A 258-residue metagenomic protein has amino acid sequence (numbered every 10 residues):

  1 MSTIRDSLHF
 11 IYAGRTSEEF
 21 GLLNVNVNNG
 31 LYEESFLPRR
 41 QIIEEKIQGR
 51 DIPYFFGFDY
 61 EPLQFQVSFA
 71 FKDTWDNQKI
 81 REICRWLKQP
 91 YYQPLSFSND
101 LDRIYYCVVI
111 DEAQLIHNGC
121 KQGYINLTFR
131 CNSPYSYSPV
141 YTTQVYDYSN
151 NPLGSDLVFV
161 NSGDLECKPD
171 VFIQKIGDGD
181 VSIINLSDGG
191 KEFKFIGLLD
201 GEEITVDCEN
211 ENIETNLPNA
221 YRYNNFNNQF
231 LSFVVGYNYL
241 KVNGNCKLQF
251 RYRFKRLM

Functional and structural regions predicted by a protein language model:
M1-E44: Polar/acidic, low-complexity leader/linker segments enriched in S/T/G and N/D
Y12-G14, F71, F97-D102, N185-D188 (+1 more regions): Short acidic, glycine-rich loop/turn motifs
N29, S96-Y135: Short beta-strand and beta-hairpin "edge-sheet" elements
E45-T74, K121-Y135, N238: Oligomerization/assembly interface segments of phage tail-like spikes and tubes
P62, P90, F233-Y237: Extracellular Ig-like/FN3 beta-sandwich strand-entry sites
V67, K79-L87, Y124-I125, Y141-V145: "Short basic amphipathic alpha-helical interaction patches in structured regions
A70-I110: Short, acidic/charged, Gly/Pro-enriched secondary-structure junctions
P139-M258: Intrinsically disordered, low-complexity segments enriched in serine, threonine, and glycine
